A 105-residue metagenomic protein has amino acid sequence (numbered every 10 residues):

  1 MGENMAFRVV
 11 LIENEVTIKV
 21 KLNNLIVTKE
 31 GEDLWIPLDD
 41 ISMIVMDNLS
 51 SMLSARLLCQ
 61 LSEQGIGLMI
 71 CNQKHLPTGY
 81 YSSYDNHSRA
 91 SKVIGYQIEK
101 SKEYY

Functional and structural regions predicted by a protein language model:
M1-Y105: N-terminal intrinsically disordered, cationic/polar leader segments that include organellar targeting peptides
